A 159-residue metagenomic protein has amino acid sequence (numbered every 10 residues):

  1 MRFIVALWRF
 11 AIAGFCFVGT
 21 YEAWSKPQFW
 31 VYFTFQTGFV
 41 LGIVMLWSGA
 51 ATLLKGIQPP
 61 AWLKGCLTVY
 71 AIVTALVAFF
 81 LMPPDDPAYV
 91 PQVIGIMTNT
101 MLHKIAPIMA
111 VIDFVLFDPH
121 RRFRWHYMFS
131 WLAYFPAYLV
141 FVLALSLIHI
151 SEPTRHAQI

Functional and structural regions predicted by a protein language model:
M1-A11: N-terminal membrane topogenic signal
Y21-P27, F80-V90: Juxtamembrane "helix-exit" motif on the non-cytosolic side of transmembrane helices
Q28-F35, W62-L63, A88-M101, W125-Y127: Non-cytosolic membrane-interface motifs at loop->transmembrane helix junctions
L53-L63, D118-H126: Membrane-interface helix-boundary motifs at transmembrane edges
A71, M128-L143: Hydrophobic alpha-helical membrane-insertion segments
P107-F123: Alpha-helical transmembrane segments in multipass membrane proteins, preferentially the mid-helix core
I148-I159: Single conserved hydrophobic/aromatic residue that forms the stacking wall/gate of nucleotide- or nucleobase-binding
